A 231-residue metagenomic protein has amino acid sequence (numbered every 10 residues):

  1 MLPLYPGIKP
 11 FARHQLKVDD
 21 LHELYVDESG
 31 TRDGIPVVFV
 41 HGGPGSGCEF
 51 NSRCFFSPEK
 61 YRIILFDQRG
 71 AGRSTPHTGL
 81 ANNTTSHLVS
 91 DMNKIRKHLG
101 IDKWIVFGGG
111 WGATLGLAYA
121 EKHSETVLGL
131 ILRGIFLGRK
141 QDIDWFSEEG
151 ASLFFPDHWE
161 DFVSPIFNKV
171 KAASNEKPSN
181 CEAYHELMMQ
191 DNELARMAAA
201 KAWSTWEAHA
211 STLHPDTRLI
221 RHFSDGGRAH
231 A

Functional and structural regions predicted by a protein language model:
M1-Q15: An N-terminal hydrophobic leader/cap segment in hydrolases
I8, V18-P76: Conserved HGGG/HGGXW glycine-rich cap/lid loop of the alpha/beta-hydrolase fold
A12, H22-L24, D102: Short beta-strand or tight-loop elements that sit immediately N-terminal to catalytic metal-binding acidic residues
H77-N83, F146-E149: Short glycine-enriched, charge-decorated loop/helix-capping segments at active-site entrances that position
S86-I105: Conserved acidic catalytic loop of the alpha/beta-hydrolase fold
D102-D144: Conserved hydrolase catalytic core segment
W145, G150-H230: Alpha/beta-hydrolase
